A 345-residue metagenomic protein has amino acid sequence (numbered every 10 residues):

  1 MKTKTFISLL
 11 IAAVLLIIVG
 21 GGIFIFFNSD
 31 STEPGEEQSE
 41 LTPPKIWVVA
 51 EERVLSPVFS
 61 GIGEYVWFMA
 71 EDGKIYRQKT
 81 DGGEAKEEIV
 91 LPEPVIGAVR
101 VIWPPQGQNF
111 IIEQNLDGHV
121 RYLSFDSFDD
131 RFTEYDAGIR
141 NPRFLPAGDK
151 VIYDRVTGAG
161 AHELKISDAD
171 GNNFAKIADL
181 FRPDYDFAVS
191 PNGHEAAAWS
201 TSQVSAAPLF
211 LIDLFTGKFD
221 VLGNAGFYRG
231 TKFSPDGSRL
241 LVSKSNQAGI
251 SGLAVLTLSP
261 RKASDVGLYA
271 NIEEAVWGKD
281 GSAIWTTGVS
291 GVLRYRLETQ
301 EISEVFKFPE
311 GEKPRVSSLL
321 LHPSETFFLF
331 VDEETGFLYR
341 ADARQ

Functional and structural regions predicted by a protein language model:
M1-V14: N-terminal Sec-pathway targeting helices
G21-P34: Hydrophobic single-pass membrane-insertion segments
T32-R53, E87: A short helix->beta-strand "capping" segment at the edge of beta-propeller domains
E52-F59, P94-F110, F132-D154, F174-A175 (+5 more regions): Conserved beta-propeller blade repeats
G61-G73, Q78-T80, R100-G118, P146-A159 (+6 more regions): Beta-strand C-termini and the immediately following turn/loop, strongest in propeller blades
K74-Y76, R121-L123, E163-K165, P208-F210 (+3 more regions): A short loop-to-beta-strand structural motif that recurs across blades of beta-propeller domains
T80-G83, F125-D130, D168-N172, D213-G217 (+3 more regions): Short loop/turn segments that connect beta-strands within beta-propeller blades
S317-Q345: Blade-level signature of beta-propeller repeat domains, shared across WD40, Kelch, NHL, RCC1 and BNR/Asp-box propellers
